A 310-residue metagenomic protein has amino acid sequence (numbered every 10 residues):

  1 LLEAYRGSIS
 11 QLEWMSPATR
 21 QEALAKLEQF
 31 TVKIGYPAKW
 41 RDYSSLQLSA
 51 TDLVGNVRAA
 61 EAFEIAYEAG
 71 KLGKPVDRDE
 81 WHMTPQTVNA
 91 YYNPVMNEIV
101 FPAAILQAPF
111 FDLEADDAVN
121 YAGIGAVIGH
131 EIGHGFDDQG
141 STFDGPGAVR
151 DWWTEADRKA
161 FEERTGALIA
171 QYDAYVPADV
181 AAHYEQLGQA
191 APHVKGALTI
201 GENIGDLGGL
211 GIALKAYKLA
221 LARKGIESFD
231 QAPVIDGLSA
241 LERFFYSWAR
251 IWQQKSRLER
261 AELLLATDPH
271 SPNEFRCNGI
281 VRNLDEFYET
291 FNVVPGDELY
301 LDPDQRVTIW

Functional and structural regions predicted by a protein language model:
L1-E131, G135-W310: Intrinsically disordered, low-complexity linker/terminal regions across diverse proteins
